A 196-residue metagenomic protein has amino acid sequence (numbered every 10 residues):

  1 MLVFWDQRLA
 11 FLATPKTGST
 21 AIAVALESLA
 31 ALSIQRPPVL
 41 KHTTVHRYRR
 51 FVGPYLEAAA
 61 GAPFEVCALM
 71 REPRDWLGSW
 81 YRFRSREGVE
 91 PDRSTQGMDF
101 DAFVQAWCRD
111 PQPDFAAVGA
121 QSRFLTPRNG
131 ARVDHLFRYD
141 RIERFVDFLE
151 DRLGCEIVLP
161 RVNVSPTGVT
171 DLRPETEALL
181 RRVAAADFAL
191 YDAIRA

Functional and structural regions predicted by a protein language model:
M1-A196: Membrane-interface amphipathic segments in extracytoplasmic regions
